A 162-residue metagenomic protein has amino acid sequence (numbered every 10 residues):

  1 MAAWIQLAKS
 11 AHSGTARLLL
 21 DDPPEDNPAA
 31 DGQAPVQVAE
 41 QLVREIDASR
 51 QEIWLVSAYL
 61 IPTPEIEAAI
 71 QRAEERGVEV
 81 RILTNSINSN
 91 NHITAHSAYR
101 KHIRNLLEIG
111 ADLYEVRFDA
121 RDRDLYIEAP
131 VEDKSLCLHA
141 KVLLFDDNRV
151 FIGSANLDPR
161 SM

Functional and structural regions predicted by a protein language model:
M1-M162: Charged, low-complexity intrinsically disordered terminal segments
